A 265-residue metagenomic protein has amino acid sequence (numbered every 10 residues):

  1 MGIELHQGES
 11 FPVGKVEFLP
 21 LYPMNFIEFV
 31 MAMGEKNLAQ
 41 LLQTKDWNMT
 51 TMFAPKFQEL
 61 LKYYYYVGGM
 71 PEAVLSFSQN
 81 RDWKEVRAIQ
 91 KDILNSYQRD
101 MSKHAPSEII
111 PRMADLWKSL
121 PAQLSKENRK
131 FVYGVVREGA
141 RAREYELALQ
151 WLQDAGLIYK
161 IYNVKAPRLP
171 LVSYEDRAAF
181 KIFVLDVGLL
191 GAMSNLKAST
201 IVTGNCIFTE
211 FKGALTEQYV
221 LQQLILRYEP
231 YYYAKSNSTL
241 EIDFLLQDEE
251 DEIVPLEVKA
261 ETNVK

Functional and structural regions predicted by a protein language model:
M1-E4, P23-I27, K165, L189-L190: Conserved nucleotide-binding/hydrolysis micro-motifs of P-loop NTPases
L5-S125: Interdomain motor-coupling "hinge/lid" segment immediately C-terminal to the ATP-binding subdomain of NTP-driven enzymes
D92, S107, K126-E127, R143 (+1 more regions): Phosphate-coordinating catalytic segments in nucleotide- and nucleic-acid-processing enzymes
P106, V135-G139, R143, L147-L149: Extended hydrophobic/aromatic segments used for targeting, binding, or gating
E108, R112, R141-E144, K212 (+1 more regions): Short amphipathic alpha-helical segments
L124-V136: Short acidic, hydrophobic short linear motifs in intrinsically disordered regions
Y133-R137, K235-S238: Rossmann-like dinucleotide-binding domain that binds NAD(P)(H)
L147-K265: A cross-kingdom feature that marks ATP-driven nucleic-acid transaction machinery
